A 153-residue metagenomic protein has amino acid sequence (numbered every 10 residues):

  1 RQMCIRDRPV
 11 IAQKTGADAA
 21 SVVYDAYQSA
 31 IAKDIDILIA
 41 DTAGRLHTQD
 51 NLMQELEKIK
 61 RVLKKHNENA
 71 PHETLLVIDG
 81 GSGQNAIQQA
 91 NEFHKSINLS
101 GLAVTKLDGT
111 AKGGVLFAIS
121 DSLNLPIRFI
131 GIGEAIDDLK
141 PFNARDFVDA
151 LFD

Functional and structural regions predicted by a protein language model:
R1-I5: Short, small-residue-biased leader/transition segments that mark boundaries at the very start of proteins
Q13: P-loop NTPase nucleotide-binding/switch module
G16: Flexible, glycine- and charge-enriched loops at secondary-structure boundaries
A19-K33, H47-D153: Conserved catalytic-core segment of NTP-binding enzymes
L38-A40, A103: Walker B beta-strand of ABC/ABC-like P-loop ATPase nucleotide-binding domains, specifically the conserved hydrophobic
A43-R45: Short glycine-rich anion-binding loops that position phosphate/pyrophosphate groups of nucleotides and phosphorylated
